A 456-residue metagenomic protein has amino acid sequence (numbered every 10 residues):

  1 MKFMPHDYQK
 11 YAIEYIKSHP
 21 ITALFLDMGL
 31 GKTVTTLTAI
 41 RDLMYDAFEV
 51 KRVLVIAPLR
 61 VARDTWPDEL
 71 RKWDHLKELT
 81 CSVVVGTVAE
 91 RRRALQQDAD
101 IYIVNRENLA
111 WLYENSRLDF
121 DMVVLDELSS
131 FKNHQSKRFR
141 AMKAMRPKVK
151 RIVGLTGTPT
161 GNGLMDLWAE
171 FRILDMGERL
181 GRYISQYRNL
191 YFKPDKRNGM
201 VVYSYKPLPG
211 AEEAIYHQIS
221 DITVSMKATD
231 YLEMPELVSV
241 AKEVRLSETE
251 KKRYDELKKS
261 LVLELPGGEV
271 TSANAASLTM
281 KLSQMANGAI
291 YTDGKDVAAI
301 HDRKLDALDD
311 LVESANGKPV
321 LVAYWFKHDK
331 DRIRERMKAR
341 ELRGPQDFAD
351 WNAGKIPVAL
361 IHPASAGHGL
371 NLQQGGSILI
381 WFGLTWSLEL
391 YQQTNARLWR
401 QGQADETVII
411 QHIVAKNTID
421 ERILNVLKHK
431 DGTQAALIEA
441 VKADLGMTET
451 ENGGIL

Functional and structural regions predicted by a protein language model:
M1, S18, G31, T35-A47 (+5 more regions): Conserved Helicase C-terminal RecA-like lobe
M1-F25: Conserved pre-motif I regulatory segment
T35, V50-K72, G161-D166, W325-F326: Conserved Walker A/P-loop ATP-binding site and its immediately adjacent core in helicase/helicase-like ATPase domains
R52, E78, M122, S130 (+3 more regions): Conserved P-loop NTPase motor "coupling/switch" region that bridges the ATPase
V61-G86, L174-G177: Conserved helix-turn-beta segment of the N-terminal RecA-like "Helicase ATP-binding" lobe in SF1/SF2 helicases
V88-M122: Conserved helix/coil segment N-terminal to the catalytic DExD/H
L109-E114, N162-L164, H328-R332, F348-N352 (+1 more regions): SF2 helicase motor core recognition
W386-L456: A conserved SF2-helicase RecA2
